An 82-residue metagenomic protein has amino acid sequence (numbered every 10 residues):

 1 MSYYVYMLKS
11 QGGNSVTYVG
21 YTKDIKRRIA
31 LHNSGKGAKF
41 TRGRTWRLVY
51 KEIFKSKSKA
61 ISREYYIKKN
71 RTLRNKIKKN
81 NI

Functional and structural regions predicted by a protein language model:
M1-R44, K51-F54, S58-L73, N80-I82: GIY-YIG nuclease catalytic motif and its immediate N-terminal context
